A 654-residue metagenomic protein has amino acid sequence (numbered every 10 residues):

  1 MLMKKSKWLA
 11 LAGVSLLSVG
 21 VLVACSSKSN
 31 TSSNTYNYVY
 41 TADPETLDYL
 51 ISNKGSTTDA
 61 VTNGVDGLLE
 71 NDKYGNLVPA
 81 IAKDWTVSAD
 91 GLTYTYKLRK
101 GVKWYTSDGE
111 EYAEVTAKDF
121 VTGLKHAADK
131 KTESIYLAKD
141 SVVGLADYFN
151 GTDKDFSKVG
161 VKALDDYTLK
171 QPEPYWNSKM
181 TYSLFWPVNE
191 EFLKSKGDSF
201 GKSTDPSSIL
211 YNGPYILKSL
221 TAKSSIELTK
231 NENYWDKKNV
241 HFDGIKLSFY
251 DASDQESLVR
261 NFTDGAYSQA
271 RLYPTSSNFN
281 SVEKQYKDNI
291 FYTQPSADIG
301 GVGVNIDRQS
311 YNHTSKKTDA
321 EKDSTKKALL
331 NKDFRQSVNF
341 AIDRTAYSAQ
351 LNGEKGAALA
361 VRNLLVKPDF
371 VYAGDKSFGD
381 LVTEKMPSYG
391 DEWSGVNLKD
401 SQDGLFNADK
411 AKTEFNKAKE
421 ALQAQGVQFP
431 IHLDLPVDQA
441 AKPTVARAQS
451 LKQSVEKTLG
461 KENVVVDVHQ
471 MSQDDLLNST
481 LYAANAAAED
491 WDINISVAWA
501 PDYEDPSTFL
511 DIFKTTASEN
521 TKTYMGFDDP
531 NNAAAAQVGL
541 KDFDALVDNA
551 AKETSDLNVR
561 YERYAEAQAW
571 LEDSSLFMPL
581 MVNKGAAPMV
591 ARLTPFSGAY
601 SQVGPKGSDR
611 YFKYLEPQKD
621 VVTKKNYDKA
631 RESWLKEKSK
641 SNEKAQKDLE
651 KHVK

Functional and structural regions predicted by a protein language model:
Y38, V259-Y267, P274, N289-I290 (+3 more regions): Periplasmic binding protein-like
V39-A89, L210: N-terminal lobe/hinge region of extracytoplasmic solute-binding protein
Y40-A42, K218-E232, S248-K317, T345 (+1 more regions): Extracellular/periplasmic solute-recognition and catalytic clefts
K83-K139, N261-D264, T325-L330, R335 (+1 more regions): Aromatic- and charge-enriched surface segment that lines or borders ligand/interaction sites
D119, D129-S195: Surface-exposed binding/hinge segments that line and control ligand-binding clefts or catalytic entry sites
D166, E173-K246, S257, P617-K654: Gly/Pro-rich hinge or "lid" segments in bacterial periplasmic/extracellular proteins
K327, Q336, R344, Q402-N407 (+3 more regions): Extracytoplasmic/peripheral linker and loop segments enriched in polar/acidic and small residues with frequent Thr/Pro
A328-T458, D620-V653: Append "and occasionally in soluble cytosolic enzymes with long acidic Gly/Pro-rich linkers
